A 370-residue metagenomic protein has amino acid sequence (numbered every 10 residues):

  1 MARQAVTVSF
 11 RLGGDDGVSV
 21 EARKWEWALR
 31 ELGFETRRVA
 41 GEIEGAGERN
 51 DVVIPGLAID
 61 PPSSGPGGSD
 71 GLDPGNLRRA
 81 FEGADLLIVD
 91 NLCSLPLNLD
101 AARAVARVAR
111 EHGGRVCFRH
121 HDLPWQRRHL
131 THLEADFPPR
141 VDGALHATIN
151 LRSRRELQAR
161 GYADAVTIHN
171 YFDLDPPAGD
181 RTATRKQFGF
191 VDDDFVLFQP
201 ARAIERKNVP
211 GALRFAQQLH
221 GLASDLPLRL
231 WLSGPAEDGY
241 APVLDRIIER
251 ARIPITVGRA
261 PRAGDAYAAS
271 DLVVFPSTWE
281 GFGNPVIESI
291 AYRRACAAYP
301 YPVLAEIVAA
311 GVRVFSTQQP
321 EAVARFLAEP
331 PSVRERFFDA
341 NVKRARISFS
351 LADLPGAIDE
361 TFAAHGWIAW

Functional and structural regions predicted by a protein language model:
T7, F190-K207, L213-A216: Conserved donor-binding/catalytic core segment of Leloir-type glycosyltransferases
R127-A165, F172-G179: A short, active-site helix/loop in glycosyltransferases that binds the activated sugar's phosphate group
P227-P242: Glycosyltransferase donor-sugar binding loop
A241-A260: Nucleotide-activated donor-binding/catalytic signature segment of Leloir-type glycosyltransferases, i.e., the conserved
T278: Aromatic "clamp/platform" in nucleotide-sugar-dependent glycosyltransferases that forms part of the donor/acceptor
A295-A298: Short hydrophobic beta-strand element within catalytic cores of glycosyltransferases and related nucleotide-activated
A305-E329: Change "using UDP/GDP/dTDP sugars" to "using nucleotide sugars
E321, P331-W370: A charged, aromatic-enriched C-terminal amphipathic alpha-helix characteristic of glycosyltransferases across folds
